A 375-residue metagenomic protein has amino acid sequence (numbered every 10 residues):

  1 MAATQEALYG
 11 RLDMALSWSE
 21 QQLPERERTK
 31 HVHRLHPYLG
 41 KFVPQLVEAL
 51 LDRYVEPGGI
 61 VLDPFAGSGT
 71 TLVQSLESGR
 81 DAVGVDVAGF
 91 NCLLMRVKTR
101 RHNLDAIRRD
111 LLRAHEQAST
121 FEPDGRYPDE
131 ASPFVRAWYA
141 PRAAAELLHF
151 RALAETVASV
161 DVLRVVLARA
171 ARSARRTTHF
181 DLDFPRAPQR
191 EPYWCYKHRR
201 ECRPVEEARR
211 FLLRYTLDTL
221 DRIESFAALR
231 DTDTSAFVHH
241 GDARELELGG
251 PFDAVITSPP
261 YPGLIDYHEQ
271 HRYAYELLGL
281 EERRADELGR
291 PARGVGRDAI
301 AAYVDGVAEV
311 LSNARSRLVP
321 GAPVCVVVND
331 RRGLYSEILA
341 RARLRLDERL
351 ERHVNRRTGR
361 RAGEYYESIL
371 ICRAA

Functional and structural regions predicted by a protein language model:
M1-P57: S-adenosyl-L-methionine
V47, V61-S78, A82-G89, M95 (+4 more regions): Conserved proline-anchored active-site loop of SAM-dependent methyltransferases that bridges a beta-strand
G59, A322: Glycine-centered, small-residue-biased loops immediately flanking beta-strands in adenine/cofactor-binding cores
G89-L153, V157, G279-R293: Conserved phosphoryl-transfer catalytic core
A144-T257, P262-I265: SAM-dependent nucleic-acid methyltransferase catalytic core
P260-G306: Mobile active-site "lid"/loop adjacent to the S-adenosyl-L-methionine
V304-P320, L339: A short glycine-rich, Lys/Arg-flanked "PGG" loop and its adjoining helix->strand segment in the class I
N329-A375: Class I S-adenosyl-L-methionine
